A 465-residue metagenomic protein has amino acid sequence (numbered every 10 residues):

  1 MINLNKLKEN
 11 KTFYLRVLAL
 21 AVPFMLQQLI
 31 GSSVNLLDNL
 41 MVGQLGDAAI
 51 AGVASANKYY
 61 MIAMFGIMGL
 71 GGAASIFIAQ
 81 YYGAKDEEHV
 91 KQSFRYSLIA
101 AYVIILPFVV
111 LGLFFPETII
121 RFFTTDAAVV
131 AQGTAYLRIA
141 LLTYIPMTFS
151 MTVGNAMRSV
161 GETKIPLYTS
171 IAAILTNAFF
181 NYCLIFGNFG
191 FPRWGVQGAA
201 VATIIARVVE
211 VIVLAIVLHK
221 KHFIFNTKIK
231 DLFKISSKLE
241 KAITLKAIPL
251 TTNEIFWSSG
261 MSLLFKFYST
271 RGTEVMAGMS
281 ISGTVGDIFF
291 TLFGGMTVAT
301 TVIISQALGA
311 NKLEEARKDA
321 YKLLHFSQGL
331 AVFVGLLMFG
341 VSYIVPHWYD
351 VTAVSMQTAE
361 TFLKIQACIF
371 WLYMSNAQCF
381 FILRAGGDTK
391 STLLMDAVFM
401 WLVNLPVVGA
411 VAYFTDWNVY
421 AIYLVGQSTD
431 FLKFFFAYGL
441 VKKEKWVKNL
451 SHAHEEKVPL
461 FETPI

Functional and structural regions predicted by a protein language model:
M1-A21, I78-T143, R193-I248, I304-I369 (+1 more regions): Short alpha-helical transmembrane segments in multi-pass integral membrane proteins
F13, M25, L37-M41, A49 (+13 more regions): Hydrophobic alpha-helical segments typical of transmembrane helices and their membrane-interface/capping positions
A19-D38, I139, S150, A173 (+5 more regions): Transmembrane helical elements of multi-pass membrane transporters/channels
F24, Q28, N39-L40, I76 (+15 more regions): Transmembrane alpha-helix boundary and packing residues in multipass membrane permease domains and related
M25, L29, S33, L37 (+20 more regions): Generic alpha-helical transmembrane segments of integral inner-membrane proteins, especially permease/transport modules
L29, S33-A51, I120-A127, C183-W194 (+5 more regions): Helix-terminus/linker motif at the lipid-water interface of multi-pass membrane proteins
I50-L113, M147-P166, F265, M276-S342 (+1 more regions): Small-residue-rich hydrophobic transmembrane alpha-helices
G71, A140-S159, P166-N177, A199-L214 (+5 more regions): Short runs within selected transmembrane alpha-helices of multi-pass transporters and secretion channels
